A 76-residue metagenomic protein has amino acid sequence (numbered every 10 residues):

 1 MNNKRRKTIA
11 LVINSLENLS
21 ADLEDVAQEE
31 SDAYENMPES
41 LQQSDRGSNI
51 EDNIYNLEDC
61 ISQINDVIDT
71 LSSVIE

Functional and structural regions predicted by a protein language model:
M1-E76: Long, low-complexity or tandemly repetitive, helically biased scaffold regions used for multimeric assembly/adhesion
